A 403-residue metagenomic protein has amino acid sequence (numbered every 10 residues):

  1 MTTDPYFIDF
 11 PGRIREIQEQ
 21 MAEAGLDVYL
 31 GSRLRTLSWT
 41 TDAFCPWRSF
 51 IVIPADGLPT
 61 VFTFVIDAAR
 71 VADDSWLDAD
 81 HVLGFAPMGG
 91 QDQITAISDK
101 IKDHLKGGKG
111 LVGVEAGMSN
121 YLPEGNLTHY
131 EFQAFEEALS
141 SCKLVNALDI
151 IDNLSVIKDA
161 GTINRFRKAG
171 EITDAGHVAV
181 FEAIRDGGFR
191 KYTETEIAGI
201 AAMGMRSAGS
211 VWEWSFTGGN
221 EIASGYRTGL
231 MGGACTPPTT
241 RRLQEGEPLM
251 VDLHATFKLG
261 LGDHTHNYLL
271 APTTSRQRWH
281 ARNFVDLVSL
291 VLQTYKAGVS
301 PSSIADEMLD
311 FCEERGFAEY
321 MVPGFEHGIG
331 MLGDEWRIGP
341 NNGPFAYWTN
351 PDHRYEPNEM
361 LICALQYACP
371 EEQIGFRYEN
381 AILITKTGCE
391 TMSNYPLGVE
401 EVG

Functional and structural regions predicted by a protein language model:
M1-G403: Active-site neighborhoods and metal-handling regions in enzymes and metal-associated proteins
